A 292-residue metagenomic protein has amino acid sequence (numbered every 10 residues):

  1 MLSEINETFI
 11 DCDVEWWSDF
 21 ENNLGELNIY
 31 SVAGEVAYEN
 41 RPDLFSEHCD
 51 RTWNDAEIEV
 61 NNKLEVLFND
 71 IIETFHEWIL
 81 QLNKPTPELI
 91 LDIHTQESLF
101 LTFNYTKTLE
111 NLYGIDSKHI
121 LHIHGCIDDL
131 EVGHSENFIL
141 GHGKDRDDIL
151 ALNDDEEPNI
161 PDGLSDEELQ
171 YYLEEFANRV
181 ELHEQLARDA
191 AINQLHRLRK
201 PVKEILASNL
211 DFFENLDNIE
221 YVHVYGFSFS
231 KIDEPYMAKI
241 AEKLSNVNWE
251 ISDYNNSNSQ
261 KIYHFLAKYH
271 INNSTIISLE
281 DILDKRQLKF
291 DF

Functional and structural regions predicted by a protein language model:
M1-E131, A207-Y225, S230-N246, I251 (+1 more regions): Active-site periphery "cap/insert" segments of enzyme catalytic domains
M1-S18, Q194-L198, T275-F292: Extended charged low-complexity segments that act as oligomerization/scaffolding linkers
N6, I10-V14, G141-L150, D162-Y172 (+2 more regions): Noncatalytic linker/hinge segments flanking ATPase motor cores
N22-G25, G34, G114, H134-L152 (+1 more regions): Functionally critical alpha/beta secondary-structure elements and their flanking flexible loops that scaffold catalytic
N111, E131-G133, K285-D291: Short, solvent-exposed polar/charged micro-motifs at secondary-structure junctions
G125-D128, D145-A151, V247-E250, S274-I277: Glycine-rich loops and low-complexity Gly/Arg-rich segments that provide flexible linkers or classic glycine-based
R146-F213: Acidic, metal/cofactor-coordinating or nucleic-acid-engaging core segments within structured domains
K239, V247-F292: TerminUS-proximal long segments
